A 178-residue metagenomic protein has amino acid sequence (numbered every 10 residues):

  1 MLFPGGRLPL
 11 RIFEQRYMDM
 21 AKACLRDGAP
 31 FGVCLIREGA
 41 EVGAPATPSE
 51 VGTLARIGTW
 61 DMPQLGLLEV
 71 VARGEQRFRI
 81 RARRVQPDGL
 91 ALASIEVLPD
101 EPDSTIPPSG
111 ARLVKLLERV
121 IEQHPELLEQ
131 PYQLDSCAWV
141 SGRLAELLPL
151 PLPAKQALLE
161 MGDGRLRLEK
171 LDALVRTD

Functional and structural regions predicted by a protein language model:
M1-D178: N-terminal low-complexity, acidic/polar interaction/targeting segments
